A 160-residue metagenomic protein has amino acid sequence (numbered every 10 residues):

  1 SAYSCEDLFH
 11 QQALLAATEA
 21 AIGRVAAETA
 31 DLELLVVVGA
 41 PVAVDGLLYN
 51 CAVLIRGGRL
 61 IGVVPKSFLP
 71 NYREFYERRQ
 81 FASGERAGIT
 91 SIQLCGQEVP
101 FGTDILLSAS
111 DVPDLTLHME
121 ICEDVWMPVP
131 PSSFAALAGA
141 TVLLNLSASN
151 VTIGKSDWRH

Functional and structural regions predicted by a protein language model:
S1-H160: Enzyme catalytic cores with a strong preference for nitrogen-chemistry domains
